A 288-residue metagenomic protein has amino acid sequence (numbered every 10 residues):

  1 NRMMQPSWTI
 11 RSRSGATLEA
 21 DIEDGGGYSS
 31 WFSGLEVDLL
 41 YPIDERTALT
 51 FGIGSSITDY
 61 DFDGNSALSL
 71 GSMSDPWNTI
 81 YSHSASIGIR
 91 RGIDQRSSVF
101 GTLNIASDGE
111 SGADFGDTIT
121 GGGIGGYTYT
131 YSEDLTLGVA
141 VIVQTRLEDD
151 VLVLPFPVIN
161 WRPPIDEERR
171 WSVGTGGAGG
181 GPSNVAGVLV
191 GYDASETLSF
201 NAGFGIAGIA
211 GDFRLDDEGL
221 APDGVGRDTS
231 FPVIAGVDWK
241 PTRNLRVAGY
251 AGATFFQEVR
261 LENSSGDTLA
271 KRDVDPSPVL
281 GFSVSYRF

Functional and structural regions predicted by a protein language model:
N1-N65, D166-R170, G174-A178, G203 (+1 more regions): Short glycine/proline- and aromatic-enriched beta-strand/turn motifs that initiate or cap beta-hairpins
S14-A20, S55-D61, I105-S111, V141-L147 (+5 more regions): Transmembrane beta-strands of outer-membrane beta-barrel pores
A20-G25, A67-D75, D108-A113, I142-T145 (+3 more regions): Extracellular loop and loop/strand-boundary signature of outer-membrane beta-barrel proteins
S29-S33, W77-H83, F115-G121, V151-P155 (+3 more regions): Residues that define the transmembrane beta-barrel architecture of outer-membrane proteins
L35-Y41, H83-R91, G123-Y129, V141 (+4 more regions): Residues on the lipid-exposed face of transmembrane beta-strands in outer-membrane beta-barrel proteins
E45-F51, Q95-G101, E133-V139, I165-G174 (+3 more regions): Repeated loop/turn-to-beta-strand initiation elements of outer-membrane beta-barrel proteins
D61-N65, A113, V151, R214-D216 (+1 more regions): Outer-membrane beta-barrel and related beta-rich outer-membrane complex signature in Gram-negative bacteria
F156-D166, A235-L245, A251, R272-F288: Outer-membrane beta-barrel "beta-signal"
